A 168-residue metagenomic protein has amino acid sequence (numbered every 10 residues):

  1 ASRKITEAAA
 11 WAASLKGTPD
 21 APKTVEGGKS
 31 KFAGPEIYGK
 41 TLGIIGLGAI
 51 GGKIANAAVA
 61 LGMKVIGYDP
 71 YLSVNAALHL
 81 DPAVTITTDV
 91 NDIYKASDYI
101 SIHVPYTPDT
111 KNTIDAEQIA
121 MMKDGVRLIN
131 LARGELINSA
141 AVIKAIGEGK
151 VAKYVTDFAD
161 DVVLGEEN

Functional and structural regions predicted by a protein language model:
A1-T41: Phosphate-binding beta-alpha-beta segment of Rossmann-like dinucleotide-binding domains, i.e., the NAD(P)
K40, L47-G48: Glycine-rich Rossmann-fold phosphate-binding loop(s) that bind the pyrophosphate of adenine dinucleotide cofactors
T41-G43, R127: Residue in the alpha/beta-hydrolase core beta-strand immediately N-terminal to the catalytic nucleophile
G51-G52: N-terminal Rossmann-fold NAD(P) dinucleotide-binding loop
A55-V59, I146: Gly/Ala-rich phosphate-binding loop of Rossmann-like dinucleotide-binding domains, activating on the conserved
G62: Short glycine-rich hinge loops at helix-strand junctions in the catalytic core of two-component histidine kinases
V65-G67: Short beta-strand "acidic-cap" motif of Rossmann-like dinucleotide-binding folds
P70-N168: Rossmann-like adenosine-cofactor binding region
